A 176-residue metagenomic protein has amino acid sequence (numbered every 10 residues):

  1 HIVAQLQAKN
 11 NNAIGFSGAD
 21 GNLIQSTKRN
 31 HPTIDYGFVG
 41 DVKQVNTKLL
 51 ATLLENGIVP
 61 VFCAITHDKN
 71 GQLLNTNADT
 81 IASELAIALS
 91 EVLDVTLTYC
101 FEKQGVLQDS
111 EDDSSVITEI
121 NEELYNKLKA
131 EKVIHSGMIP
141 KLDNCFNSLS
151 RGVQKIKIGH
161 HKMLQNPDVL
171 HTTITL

Functional and structural regions predicted by a protein language model:
H1-L176: C-terminal catalytic "cap/lid" subdomain
